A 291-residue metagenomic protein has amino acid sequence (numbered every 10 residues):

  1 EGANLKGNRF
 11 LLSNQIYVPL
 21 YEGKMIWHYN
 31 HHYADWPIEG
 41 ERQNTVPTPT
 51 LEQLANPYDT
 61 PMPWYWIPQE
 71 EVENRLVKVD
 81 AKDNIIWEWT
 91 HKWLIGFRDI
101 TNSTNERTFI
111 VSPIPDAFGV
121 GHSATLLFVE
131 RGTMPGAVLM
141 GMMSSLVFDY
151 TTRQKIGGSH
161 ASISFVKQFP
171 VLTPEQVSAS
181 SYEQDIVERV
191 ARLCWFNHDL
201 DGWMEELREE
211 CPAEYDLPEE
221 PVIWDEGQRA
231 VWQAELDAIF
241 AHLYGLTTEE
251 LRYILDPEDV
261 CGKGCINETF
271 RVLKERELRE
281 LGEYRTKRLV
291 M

Functional and structural regions predicted by a protein language model:
E1-M291: S-adenosyl-L-methionine
